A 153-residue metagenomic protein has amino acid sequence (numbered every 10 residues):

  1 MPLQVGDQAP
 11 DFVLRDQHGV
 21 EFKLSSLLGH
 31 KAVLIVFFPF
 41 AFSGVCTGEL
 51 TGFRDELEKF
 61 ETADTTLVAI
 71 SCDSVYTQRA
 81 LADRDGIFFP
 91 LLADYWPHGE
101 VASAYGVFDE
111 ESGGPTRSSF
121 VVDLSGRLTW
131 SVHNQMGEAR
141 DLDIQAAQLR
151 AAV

Functional and structural regions predicted by a protein language model:
M1-V153: Chalcogenol-based redox active-site neighborhoods
